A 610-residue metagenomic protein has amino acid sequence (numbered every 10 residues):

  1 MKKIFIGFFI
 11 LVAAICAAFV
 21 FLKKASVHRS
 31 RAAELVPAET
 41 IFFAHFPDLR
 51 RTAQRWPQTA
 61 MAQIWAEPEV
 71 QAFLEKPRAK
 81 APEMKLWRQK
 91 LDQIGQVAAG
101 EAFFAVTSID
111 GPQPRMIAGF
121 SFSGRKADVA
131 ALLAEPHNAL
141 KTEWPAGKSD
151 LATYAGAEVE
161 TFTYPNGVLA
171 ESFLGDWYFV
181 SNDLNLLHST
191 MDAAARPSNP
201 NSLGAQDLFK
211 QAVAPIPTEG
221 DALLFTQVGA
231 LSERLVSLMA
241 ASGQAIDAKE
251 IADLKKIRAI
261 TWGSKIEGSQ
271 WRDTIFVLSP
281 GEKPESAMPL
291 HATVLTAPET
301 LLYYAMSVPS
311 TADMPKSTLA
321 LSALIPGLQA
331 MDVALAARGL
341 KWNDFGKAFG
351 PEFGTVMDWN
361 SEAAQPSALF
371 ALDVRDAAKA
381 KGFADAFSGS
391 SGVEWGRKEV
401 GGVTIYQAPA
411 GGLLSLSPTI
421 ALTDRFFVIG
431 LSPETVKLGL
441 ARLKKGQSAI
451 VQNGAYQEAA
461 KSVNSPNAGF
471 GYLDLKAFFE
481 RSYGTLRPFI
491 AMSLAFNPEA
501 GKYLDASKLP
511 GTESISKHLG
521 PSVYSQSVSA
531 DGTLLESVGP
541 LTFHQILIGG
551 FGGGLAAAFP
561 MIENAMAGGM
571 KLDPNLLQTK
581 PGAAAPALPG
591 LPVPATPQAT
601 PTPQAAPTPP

Functional and structural regions predicted by a protein language model:
K2-F8, G430-L431, E458-P610: Extended terminal
K2-T161, P165, Q206-A364, A378-V393 (+3 more regions): Structural boundary/hinge residues at secondary-structure and domain interfaces
A32, F103-S108, G167-G175, G354-S361 (+2 more regions): Short, surface-exposed beta-strand/loop micro-motifs that present aromatic residues
F122-A127, N182-L187, V374-A378, S432-T435: Helix N-cap motif at beta-to-alpha junctions
K148-T153, L169-S172, W262-S264, V393-E399 (+2 more regions): Short, exposed beta-strand/loop patches in secreted or surface proteins that constitute
T163, G167-L238, L413-N497: A conserved glycine-rich beta-strand in the N-terminal activation segment of trypsin-fold
A348-E352, E399-S415: Flexible, glycine/threonine-enriched loop-and-boundary segments that flank and lead into catalytic domains of large
A363-R375: Loop/turn-rich, solvent-exposed surfaces of beta-rich toroidal or solenoidal domains
